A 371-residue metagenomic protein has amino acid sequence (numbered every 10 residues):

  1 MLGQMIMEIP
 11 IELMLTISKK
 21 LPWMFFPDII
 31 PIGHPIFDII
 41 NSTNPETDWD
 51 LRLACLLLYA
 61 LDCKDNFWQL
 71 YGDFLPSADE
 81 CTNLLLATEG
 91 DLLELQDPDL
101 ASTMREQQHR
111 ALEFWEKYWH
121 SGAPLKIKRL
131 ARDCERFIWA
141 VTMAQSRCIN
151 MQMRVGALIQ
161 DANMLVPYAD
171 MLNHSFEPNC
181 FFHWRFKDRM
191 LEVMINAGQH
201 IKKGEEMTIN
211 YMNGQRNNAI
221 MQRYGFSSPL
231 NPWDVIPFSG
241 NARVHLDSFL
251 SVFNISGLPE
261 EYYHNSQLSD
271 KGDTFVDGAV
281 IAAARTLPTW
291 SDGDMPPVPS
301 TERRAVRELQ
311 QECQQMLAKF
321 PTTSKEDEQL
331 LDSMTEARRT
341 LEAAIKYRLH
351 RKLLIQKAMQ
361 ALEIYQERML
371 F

Functional and structural regions predicted by a protein language model:
M1-L13, S18-P22, L61-F371: Long, positively charged leader/targeting segments at protein N-termini
L13, P31, D48-L51, K346: Generic alpha-helix structural propensity
D28-N41: Intrinsically disordered, low-complexity polar regions and short flexible loop motifs
P45-D48, R132: Structural motif
T47-L56, D65-W68: N-terminal accessory alpha/beta regions
